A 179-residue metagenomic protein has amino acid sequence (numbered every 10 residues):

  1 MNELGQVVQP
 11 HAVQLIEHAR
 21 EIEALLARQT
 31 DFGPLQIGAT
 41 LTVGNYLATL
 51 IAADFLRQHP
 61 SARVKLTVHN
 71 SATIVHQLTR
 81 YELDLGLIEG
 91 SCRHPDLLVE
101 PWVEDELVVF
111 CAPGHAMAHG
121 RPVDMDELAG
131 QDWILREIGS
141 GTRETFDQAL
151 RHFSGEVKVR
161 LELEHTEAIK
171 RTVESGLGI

Functional and structural regions predicted by a protein language model:
M1-R28, Y46, V108: Alpha-helical "hinge/linker" immediately C-terminal to small N-terminal DNA-binding modules
N2, I88, A112, L135-E137 (+1 more regions): Thr-Gly-centered strand-to-loop micro-motif
N2-G5, I37, L78-T79, L128 (+1 more regions): Hydrophobic residues within well-ordered alpha-helices
P10-H11, L50-D54, A72-C111, H119 (+2 more regions): Short beta-strand-centered segments that line the small-molecule binding cleft or hinge of alpha/beta clamshell
E23, R28-L35, A129-G130: Immediate post-signal peptide segment of exported/extracytoplasmic ligand-binding proteins
F32-P95, S154, L163-H165: Central regulatory/effector-binding core of bacterial HTH transcription factors
A52-Q58, R143-E156, R171: Ligand-binding cleft/hinge of the Venus flytrap
M117, D124, Q131-F153: Secondary-structure junction motif
